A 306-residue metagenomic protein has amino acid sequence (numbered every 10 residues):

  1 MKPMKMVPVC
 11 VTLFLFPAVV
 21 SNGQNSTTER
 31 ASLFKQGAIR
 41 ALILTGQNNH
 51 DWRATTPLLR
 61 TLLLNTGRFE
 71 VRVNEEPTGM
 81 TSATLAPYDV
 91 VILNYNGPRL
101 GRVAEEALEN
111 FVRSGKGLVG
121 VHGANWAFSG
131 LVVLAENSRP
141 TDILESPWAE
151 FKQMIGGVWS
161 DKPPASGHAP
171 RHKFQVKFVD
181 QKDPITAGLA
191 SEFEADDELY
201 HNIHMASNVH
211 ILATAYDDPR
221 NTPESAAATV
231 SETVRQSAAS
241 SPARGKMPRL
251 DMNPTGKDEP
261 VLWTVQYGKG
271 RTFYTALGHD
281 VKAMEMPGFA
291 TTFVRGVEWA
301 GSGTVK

Functional and structural regions predicted by a protein language model:
M1-M6: Positively charged n-region of N-terminal signal peptides that target proteins for export
P8-A18: Bacterial N-terminal signal peptides
S21-N25: Boundary at the C-terminal end of the N-terminal hydrophobic targeting segment
S32, L64, E70, G157 (+1 more regions): Catalytic beta-strand/loop cores that center a nucleophilic Ser/Cys/Thr and support acyl-enzyme chemistry
S32, R40-F128, D251: Helical hinge/lid and interdomain linker segments adjacent to catalytic or ligand-binding clefts that mediate domain
I39, Q266-T272: Beta-strand-turn-beta hairpins that frame and shape the catalytic cleft of phosphate-ester-processing enzymes
L44, P98-G188: A glycine-rich, often tryptophan-bearing local segment used as a flexible ligand/cofactor-contacting loop or short
V281-G288: A short acidic/glycine-rich loop-to-helix N-cap element
